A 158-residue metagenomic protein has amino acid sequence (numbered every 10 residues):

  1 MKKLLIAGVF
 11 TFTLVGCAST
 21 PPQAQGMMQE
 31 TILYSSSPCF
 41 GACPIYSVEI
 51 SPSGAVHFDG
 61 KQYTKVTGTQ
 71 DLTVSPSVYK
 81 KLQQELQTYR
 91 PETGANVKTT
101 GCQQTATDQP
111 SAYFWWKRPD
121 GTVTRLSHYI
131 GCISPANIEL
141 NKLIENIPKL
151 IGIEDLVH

Functional and structural regions predicted by a protein language model:
M1-L4: Positively charged n-region of N-terminal signal peptides that target proteins for export
A7-V9: Sec-dependent N-terminal signal peptides
L14-G16: C-terminal motif of bacterial Sec signal peptides marking the signal peptidase cleavage site
A18-F40, Q70, Y89-H158: Short, well-ordered, aromatic-rich surface patches in folded extracellular/luminal domains
A24, T31-K65: N-terminal secretory signal peptides
I50-S53, T73-K81, W116-T122: A short, structured loop/turn motif at beta-sheet edges
P52-G54, Q62, L86, R118-D120 (+1 more regions): A mature extracytoplasmic/lumenal domain signature
F58-A95: A short-motif feature that recognizes glycine-rich, charge-decorated loops that bind or process nucleotide phosphates
